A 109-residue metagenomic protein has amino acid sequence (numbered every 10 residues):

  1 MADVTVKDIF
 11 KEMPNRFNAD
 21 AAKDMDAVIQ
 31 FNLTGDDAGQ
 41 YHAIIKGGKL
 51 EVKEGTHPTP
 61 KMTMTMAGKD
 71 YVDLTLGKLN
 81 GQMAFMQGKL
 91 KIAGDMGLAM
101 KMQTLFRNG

Functional and structural regions predicted by a protein language model:
M1-G109: Feature captures hydrophobic
